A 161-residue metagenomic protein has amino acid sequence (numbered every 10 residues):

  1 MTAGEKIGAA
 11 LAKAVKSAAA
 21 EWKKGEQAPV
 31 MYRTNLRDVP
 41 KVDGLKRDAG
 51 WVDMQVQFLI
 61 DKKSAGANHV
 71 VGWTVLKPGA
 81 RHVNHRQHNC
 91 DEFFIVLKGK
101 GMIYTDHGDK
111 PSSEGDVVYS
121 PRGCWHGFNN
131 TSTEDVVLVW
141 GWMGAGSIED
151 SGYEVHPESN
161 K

Functional and structural regions predicted by a protein language model:
T2-N68, V83, Y153-K161: A short, N-terminal "cap"/entry segment at the start of jelly-roll beta-barrel domains of the cupin/DSBH fold
D61-V70, P78-E92, E114: A short beta-loop-beta micro-motif enriched in histidine and acidic residues
N68, D135-V136: Short acidic/proline- and small/hydrophobic-mixed sequence motifs that coincide with surface turns and coil-to-beta
W73-P78, R86-T105, G141-G144: Short, conserved beta-strand element in jelly-roll/cupin
V83-H85, I103-Y104, S120, H126-S132: Short beta-strand His + acidic residue motifs that chelate non-heme Fe in jelly-roll/DSBH and cupin folds
N89, G108, C124-W125, E134 (+1 more regions): A generic "binding-loop/recognition-motif" signal
H107-R122: Short acidic-glycine-tyrosine-enriched beta hairpin
G146-G152: A short beta-to-alpha transition loop/helix N-cap that caps and shapes the active-site region
